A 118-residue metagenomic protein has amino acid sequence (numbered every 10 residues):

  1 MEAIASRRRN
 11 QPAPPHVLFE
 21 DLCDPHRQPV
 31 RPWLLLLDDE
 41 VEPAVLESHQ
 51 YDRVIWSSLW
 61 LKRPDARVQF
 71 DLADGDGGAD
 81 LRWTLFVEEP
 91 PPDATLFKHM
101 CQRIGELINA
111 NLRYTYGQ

Functional and structural regions predicted by a protein language model:
M1-L37: Hydrophobic ligand-binding cavity/cleft-lining segments
I4, D38-E42, P64-Q69: Short, surface-exposed coil-to-beta transition loops
R7, W33, P43-A44, F70-D71: Residue-level detector of beta-strand structural context in well-folded domains
P12-H16, L46-Y51, D71-D80: A short, structured loop/turn motif at beta-sheet edges
P15-Q28, V45, W56, L81 (+1 more regions): Hydrophobic pocket/interface hotspot
V30-L35, S48-S57: Short, hydrophobic/aromatic-rich segments at coil-to-beta transitions
S57-A110, Y114-Q118: Beta-strand/loop substructures that line and gate deep hydrophobic ligand-binding cavities in soluble
